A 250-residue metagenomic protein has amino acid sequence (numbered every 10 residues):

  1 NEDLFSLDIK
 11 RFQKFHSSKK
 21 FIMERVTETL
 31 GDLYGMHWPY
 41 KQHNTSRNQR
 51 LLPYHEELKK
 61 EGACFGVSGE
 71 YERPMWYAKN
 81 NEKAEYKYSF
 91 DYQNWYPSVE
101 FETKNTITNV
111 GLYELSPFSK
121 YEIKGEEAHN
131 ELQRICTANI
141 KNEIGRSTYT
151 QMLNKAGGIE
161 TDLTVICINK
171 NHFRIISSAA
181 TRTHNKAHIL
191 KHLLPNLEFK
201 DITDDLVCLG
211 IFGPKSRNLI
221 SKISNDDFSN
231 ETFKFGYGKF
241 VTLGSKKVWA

Functional and structural regions predicted by a protein language model:
E2-A250: Glycine/proline-enriched, intrinsically flexible loops and inter-domain linkers
